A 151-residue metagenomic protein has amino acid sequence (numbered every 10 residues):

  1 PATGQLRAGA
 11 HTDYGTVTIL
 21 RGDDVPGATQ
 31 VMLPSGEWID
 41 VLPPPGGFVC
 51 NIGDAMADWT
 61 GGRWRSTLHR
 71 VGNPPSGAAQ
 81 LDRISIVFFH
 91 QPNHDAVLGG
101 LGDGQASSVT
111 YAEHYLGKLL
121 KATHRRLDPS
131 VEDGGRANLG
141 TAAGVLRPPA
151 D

Functional and structural regions predicted by a protein language model:
P1-D151: C-terminal flanking tails of non-heme Fe-dependent oxygenases
